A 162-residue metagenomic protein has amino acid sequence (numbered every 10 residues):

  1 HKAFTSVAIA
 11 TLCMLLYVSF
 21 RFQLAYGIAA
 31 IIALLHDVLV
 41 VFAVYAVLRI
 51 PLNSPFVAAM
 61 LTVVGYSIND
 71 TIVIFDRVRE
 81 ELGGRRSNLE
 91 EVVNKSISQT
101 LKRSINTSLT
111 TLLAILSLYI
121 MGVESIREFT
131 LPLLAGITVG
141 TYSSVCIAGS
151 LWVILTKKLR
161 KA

Functional and structural regions predicted by a protein language model:
K2-F4, S87-M121, L131, I137 (+1 more regions): Pore- and gate-forming transmembrane helices of large, multi-pass membrane proteins
K2-P55, I120-I126: Interfacial segments of transmembrane alpha-helices in multi-pass membrane proteins
A8-L16, I32-H36, L61, L109-L113 (+3 more regions): Lipid-exposed faces of alpha-helical membrane segments in multi-pass integral membrane proteins
L16-F20, H36, Y66, D70 (+3 more regions): Hydrophobic alpha-helical membrane-associated segments
Y26-A29, V73-D76, E80, E124 (+2 more regions): Short helix-terminus and kink motifs of transmembrane alpha helices, predominantly at the cytoplasmic interface
G27-L48, M60-S67, F129-V145: Small-residue-enriched core segments of transmembrane alpha-helices in multipass membrane transport and channel
I50-T107, V153-A162: Cytosolic juxtamembrane regions of multi-pass inner-membrane proteins
M121-A162: Hydrophobic alpha-helical transmembrane segments of membrane transport and translocation systems, primarily multi-pass
